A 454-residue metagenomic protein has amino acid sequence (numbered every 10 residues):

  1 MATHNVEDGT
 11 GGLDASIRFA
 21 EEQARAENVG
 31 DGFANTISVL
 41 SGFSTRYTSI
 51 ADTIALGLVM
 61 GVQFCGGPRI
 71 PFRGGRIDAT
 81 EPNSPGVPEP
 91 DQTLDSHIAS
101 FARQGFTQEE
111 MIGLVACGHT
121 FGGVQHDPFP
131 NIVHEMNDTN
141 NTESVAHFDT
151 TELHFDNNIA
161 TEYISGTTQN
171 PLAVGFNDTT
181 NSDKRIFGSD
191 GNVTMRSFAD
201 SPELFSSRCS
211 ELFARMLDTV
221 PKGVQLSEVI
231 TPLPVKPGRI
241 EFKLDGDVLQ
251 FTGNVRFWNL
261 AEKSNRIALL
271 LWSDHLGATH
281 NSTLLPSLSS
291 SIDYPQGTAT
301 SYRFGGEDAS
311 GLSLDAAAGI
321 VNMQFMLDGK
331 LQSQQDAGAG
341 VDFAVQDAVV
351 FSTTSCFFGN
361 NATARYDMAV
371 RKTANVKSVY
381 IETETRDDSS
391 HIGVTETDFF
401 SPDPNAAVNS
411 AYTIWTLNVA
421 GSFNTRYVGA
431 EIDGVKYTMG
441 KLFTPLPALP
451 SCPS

Functional and structural regions predicted by a protein language model:
M1-S454: Catalytic cores of secreted/periplasmic or lumenal enzymes
